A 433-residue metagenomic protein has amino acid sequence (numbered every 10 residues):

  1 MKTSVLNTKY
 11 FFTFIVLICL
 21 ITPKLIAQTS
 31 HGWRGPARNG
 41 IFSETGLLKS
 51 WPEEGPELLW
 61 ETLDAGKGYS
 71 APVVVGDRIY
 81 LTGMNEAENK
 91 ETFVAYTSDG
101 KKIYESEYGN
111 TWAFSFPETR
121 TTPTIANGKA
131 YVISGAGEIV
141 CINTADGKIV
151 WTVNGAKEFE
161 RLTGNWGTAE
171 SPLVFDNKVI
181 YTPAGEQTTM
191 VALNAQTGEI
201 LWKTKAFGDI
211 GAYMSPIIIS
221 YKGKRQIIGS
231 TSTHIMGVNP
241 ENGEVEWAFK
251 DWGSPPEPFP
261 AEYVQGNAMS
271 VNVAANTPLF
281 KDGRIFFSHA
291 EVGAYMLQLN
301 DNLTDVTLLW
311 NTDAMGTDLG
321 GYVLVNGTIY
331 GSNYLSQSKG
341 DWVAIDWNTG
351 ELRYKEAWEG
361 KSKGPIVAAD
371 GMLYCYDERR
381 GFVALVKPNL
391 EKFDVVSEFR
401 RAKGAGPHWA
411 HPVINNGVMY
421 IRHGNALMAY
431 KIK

Functional and structural regions predicted by a protein language model:
Q28-E57: Blade/loop signatures of beta-propeller domains
E61-V73, E88-K90, E105-T124, T152-V174 (+7 more regions): Extracytoplasmic beta-rich repeat domains
G76-D77, N127-G128, D176-N177, G223-R225 (+4 more regions): Short coil/turn segments that connect the beta-strands within blades of beta-propeller domains
E88-F93, T189, G293-Q298, S338-V343 (+2 more regions): Structural motif
T97-K101, N143-D146, N154, N194-T197 (+5 more regions): Short loop/turn segments that connect beta-strands within beta-propeller blades
G293, G316-P388: Loop/turn-rich, solvent-exposed surfaces of beta-rich toroidal or solenoidal domains
R380-G381, A405-K433: Blade-level signature of beta-propeller repeat domains, shared across WD40, Kelch, NHL, RCC1 and BNR/Asp-box propellers
